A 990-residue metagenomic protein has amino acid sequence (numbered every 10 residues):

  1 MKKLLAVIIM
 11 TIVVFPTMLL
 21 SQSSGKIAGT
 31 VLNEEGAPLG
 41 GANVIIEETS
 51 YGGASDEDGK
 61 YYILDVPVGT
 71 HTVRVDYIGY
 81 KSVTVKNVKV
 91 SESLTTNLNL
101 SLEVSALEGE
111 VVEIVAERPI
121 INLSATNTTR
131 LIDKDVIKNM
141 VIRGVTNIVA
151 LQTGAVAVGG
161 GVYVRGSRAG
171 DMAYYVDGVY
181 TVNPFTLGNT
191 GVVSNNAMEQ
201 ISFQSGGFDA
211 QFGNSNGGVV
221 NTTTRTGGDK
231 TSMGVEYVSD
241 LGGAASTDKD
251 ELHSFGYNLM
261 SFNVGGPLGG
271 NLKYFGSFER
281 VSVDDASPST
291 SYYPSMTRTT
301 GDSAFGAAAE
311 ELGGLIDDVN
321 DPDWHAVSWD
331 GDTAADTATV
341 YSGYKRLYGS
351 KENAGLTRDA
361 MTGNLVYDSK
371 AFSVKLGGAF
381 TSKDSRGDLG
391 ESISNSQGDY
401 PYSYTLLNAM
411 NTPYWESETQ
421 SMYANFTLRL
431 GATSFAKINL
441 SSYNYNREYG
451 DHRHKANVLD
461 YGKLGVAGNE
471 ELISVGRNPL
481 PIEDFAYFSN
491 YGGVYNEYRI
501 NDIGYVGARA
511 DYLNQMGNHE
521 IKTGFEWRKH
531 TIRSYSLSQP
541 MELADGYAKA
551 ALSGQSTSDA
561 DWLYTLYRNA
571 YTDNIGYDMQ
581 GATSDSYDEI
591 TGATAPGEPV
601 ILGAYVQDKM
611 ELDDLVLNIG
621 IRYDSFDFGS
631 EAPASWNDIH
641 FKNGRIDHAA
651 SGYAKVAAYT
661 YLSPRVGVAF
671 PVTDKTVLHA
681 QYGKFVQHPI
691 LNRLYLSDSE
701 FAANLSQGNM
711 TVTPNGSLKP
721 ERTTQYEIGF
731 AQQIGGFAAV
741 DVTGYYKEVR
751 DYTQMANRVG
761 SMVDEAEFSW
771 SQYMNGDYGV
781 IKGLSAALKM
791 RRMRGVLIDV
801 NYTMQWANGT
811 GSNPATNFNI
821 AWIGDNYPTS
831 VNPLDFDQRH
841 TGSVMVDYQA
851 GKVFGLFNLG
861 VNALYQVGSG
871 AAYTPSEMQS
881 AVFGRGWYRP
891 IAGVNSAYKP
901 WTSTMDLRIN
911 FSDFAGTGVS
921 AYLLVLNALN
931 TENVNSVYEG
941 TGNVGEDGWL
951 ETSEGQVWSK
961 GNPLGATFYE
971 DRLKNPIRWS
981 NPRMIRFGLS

Functional and structural regions predicted by a protein language model:
L19-V115, P119: Periplasm-facing N-terminal accessory domains of Gram-negative outer-membrane beta-barrel systems
K81, K86-N99, E110-A210, N214-V219 (+5 more regions): Periplasmic N-terminal accessory/gating domains of Gram-negative outer-membrane beta-barrel systems
E199-F208, G218-T224, G228-G266, G276-E279 (+2 more regions): Short strand-turn segments of transmembrane beta-barrel domains in outer membranes, especially the first one or two
S254-L389, P413-A436, P664: Transmembrane beta-barrel wall of Gram-negative outer-membrane proteins
Y348, G492-Y495, K522-D674, P689: Signature of Gram-negative outer-membrane beta-barrel scaffolds
K437, S441, V677-H679, G683 (+4 more regions): Membrane-embedded beta-barrel scaffold of Gram-negative outer-membrane proteins
Y745-V749, T753-M755, V759-P875: Gram-negative outer-membrane beta-barrel transporters
F854-G886, P900-T904, F911-S990: C-terminal beta-signal and adjacent terminal beta-strands/loops of Gram-negative outer-membrane beta-barrel proteins
